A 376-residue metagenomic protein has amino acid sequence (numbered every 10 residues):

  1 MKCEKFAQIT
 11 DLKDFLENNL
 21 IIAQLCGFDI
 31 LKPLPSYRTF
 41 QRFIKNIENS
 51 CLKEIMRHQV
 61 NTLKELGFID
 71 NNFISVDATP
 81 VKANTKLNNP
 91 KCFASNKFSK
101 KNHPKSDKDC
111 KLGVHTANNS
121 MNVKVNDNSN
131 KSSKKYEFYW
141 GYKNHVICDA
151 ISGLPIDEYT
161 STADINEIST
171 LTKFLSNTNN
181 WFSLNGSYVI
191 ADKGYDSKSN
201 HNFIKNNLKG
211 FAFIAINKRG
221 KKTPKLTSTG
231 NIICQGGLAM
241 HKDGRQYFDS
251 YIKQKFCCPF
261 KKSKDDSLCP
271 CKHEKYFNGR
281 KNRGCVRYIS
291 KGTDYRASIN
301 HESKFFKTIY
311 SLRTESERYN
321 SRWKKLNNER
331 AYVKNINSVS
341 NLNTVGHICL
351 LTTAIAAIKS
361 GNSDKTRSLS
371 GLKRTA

Functional and structural regions predicted by a protein language model:
M1-F6, I30, S161, I190-G194 (+2 more regions): Short, charged/polar micro-motifs that form catalytic or ligand-binding hotspots
M1-I55, L175, R313, S340: Short, positively charged, Gly/Tyr-enriched micro-motifs that form contact patches at catalytic or ligand/partner
D14-F15, E54-H58, T170, S290-E302: Short, motif-level signal for alpha-helix interfacial/capping segments enriched in acidic residues and aromatics/proline
F40-K209, A215-N217: Polybasic low-complexity intrinsically disordered regions
S169, K221-T229: Short, charged, surface-exposed secondary-structure boundary motifs
L226-Q254, I289-K334: Short amphipathic alpha-helical "interface-anchor" segments enriched in bulky aromatics
C257-S298: Long, low-complexity, polar/charged, intrinsically disordered or flexibly structured peripheral segments
F306-A376: Basic, amphipathic alpha-helical segments enriched in Lys/Arg and hydrophobic/aromatic residues
